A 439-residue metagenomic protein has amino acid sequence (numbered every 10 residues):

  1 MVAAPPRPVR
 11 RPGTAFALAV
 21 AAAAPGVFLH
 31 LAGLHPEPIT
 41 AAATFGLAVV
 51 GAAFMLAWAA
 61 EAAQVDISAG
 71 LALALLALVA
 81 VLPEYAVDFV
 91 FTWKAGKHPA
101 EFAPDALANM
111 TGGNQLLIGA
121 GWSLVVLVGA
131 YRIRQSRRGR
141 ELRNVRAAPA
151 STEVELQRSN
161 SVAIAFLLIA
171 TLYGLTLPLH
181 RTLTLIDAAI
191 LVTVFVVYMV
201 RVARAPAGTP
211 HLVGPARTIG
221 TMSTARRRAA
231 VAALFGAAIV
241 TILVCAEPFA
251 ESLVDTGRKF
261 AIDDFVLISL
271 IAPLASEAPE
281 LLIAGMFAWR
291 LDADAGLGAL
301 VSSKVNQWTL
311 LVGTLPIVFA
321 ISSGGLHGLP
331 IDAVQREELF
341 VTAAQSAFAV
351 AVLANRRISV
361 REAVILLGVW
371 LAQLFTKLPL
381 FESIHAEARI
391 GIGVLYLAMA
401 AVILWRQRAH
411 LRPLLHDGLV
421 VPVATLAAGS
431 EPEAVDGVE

Functional and structural regions predicted by a protein language model:
M1-E439: Hydrophobic alpha-helical segments, chiefly the membrane-spanning helices and signal/signal-anchor peptides
